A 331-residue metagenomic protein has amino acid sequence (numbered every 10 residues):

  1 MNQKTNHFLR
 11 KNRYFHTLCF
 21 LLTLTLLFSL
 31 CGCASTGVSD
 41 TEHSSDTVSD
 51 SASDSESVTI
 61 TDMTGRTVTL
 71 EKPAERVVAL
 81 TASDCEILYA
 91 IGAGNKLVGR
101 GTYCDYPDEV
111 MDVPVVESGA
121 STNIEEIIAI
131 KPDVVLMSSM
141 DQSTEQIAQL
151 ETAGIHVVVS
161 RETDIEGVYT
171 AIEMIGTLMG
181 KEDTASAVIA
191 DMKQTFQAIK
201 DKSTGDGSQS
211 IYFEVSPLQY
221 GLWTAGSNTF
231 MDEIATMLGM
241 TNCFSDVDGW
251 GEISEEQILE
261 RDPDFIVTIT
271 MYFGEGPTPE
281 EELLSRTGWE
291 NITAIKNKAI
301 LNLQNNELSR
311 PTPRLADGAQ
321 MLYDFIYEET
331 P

Functional and structural regions predicted by a protein language model:
N2-L22, S29-S83, E182-Y212, F265 (+1 more regions): Bacterial Sec-exported substrate-binding components of ABC uptake systems
D62-G65, P114-E125, V247-E255: Short helix-initiation/N-cap motifs at beta->coil->alpha
R76-I130, V134-M140: A short, structured surface patch at a secondary-structure boundary
T81, S139-M140, V215, V247-W250 (+2 more regions): Short secondary-structure boundary segments
Y103-Y106, W223-W250: Alpha-helical, coiled-coil/dimerization segments enriched in small aliphatic residues
I130-V135, R261-V267: Alpha-to-beta junction loops
S143-Q146, V158-M174, S208-F230, G274-P277: Extracytoplasmic ligand-binding site segments that recognize negatively charged/polar headgroups
Y169-T170, T177, S186, A190 (+3 more regions): Structured C-terminal subdomain patch of bacterial secreted/periplasmic proteins
